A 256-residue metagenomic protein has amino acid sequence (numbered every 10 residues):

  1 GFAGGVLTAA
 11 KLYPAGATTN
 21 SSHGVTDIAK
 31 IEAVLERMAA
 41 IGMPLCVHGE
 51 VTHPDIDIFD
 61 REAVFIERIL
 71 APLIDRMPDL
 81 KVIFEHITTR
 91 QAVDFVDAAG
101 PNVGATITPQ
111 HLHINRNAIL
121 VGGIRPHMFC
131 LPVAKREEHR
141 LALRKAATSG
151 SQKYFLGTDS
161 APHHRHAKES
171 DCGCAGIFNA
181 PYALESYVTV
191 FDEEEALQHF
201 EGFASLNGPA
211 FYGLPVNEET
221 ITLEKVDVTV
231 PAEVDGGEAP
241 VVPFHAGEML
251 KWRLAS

Functional and structural regions predicted by a protein language model:
F2-L12, N20-L156: Histidine/acidic residue-rich metal-binding segments in metalloenzymes
A15, P78, T189-D192: A broad detector of the eukaryotic-type serine/threonine protein kinase catalytic domain
G16, T88, P162: Flexible, active-site-proximal loop/turn residues at the rims of small-molecule/cofactor binding pockets and catalytic
T18-T19, D171: Short active-site-adjacent helix-start/loop capping segments
I58-D79, V96-I107, A161-P181, Y212-K225: Short, electropositive alpha-helical surface patch
V93-F95, F211-G213, V230-E233: Short, solvent-exposed polar/charged micro-motifs at secondary-structure junctions
I107-C174, E219-A255: Active-site neighborhoods of metal-dependent hydrolases
S149-V216: His/Asp/Glu-enriched, well-ordered alpha-helical/loop segment that forms or immediately abuts the divalent-metal
